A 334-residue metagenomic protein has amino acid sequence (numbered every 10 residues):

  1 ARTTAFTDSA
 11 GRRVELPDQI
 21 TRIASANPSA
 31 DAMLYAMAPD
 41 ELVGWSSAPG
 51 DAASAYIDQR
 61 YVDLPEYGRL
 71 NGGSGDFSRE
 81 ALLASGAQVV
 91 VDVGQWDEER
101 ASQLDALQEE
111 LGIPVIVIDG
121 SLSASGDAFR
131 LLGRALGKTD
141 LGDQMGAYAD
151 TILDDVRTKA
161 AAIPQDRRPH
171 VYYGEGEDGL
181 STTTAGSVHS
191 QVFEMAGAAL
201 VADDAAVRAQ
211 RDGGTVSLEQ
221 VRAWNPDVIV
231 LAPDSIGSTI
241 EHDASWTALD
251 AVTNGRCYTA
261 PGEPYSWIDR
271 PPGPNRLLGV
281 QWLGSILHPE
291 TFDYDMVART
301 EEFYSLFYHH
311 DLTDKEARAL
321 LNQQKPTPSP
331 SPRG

Functional and structural regions predicted by a protein language model:
T3, R13-E15, S102-S181, R211 (+2 more regions): Extracytoplasmic substrate-binding proteins
S9-G11, E66-E80, A206-L218: Short helix-initiation/N-cap motifs at beta->coil->alpha
A10-M37: Conserved H-X4-D acyltransferase segment
A24-A26, V43-S46, V89-V93, P114-D119 (+5 more regions): Structural recognition of the beta-strand scaffold that forms the well-ordered cores of secreted hydrolase catalytic
P28-A32, A48-D51, V89-V90, Q95-E99 (+6 more regions): Solvent-exposed loop/turn segments at secondary-structure junctions within structured extracellular/periplasmic domains
S29-S85, V89-E98, A198-V201: A short, structured surface patch at a secondary-structure boundary
D51, N71-G72, T182-D212: Alpha-helical, coiled-coil/dimerization segments enriched in small aliphatic residues
V192-M195, V201-D203, Q210-I236: Ligand-binding pocket segment of bilobal, Venus flytrap-like solute-binding proteins
